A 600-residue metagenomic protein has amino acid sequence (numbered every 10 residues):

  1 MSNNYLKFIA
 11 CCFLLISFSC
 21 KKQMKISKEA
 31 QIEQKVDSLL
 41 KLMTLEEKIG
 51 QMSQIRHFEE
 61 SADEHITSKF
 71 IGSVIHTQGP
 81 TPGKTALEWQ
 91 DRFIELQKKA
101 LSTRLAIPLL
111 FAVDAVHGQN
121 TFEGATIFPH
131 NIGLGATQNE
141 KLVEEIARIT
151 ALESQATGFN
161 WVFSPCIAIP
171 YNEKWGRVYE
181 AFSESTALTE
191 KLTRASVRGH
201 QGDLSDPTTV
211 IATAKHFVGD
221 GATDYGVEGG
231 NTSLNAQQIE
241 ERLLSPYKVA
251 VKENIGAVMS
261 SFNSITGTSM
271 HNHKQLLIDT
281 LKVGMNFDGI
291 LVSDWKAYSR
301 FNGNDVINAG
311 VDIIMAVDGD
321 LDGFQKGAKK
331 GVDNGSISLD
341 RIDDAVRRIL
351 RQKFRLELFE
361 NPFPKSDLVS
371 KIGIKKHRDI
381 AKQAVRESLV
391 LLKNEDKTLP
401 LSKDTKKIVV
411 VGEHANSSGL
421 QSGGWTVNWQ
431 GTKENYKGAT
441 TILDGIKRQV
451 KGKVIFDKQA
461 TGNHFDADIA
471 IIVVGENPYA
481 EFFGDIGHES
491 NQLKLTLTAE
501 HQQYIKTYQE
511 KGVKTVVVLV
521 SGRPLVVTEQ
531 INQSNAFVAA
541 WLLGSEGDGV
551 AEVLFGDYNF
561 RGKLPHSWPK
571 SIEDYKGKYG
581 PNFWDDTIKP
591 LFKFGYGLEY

Functional and structural regions predicted by a protein language model:
M1-K28: Bacterial Sec-dependent N-terminal signal peptides
C20-Y600: Glycoside hydrolase catalytic-domain context in secreted enzymes
